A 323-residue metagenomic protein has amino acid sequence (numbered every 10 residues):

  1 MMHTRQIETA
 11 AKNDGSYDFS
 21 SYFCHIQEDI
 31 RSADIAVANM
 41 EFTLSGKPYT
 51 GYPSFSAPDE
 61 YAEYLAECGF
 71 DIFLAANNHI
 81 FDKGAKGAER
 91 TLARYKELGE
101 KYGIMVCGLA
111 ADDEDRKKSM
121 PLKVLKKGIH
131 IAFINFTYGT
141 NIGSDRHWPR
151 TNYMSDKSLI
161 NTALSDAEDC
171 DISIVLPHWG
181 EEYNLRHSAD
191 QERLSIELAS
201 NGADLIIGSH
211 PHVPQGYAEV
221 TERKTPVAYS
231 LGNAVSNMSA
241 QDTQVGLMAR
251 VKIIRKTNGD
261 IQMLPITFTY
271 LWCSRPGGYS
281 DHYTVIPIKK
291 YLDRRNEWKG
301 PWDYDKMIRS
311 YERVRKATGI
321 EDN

Functional and structural regions predicted by a protein language model:
M1-N323: Acidic, metal/ion-coordinating pockets
